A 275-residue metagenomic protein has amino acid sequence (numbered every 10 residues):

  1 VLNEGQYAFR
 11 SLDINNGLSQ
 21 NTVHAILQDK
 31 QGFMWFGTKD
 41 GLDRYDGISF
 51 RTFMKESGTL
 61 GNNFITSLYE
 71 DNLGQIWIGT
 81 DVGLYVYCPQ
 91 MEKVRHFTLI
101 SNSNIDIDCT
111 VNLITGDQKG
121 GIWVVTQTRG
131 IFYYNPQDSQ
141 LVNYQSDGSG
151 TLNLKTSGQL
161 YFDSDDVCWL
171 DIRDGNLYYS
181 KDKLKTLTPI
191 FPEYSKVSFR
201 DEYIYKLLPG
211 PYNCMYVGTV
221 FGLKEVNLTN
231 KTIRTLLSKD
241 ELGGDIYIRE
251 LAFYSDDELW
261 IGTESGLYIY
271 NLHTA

Functional and structural regions predicted by a protein language model:
V1-A275: Carboxylate-rich, polar loop motifs that coordinate divalent cations or form catalytic acidic clusters
